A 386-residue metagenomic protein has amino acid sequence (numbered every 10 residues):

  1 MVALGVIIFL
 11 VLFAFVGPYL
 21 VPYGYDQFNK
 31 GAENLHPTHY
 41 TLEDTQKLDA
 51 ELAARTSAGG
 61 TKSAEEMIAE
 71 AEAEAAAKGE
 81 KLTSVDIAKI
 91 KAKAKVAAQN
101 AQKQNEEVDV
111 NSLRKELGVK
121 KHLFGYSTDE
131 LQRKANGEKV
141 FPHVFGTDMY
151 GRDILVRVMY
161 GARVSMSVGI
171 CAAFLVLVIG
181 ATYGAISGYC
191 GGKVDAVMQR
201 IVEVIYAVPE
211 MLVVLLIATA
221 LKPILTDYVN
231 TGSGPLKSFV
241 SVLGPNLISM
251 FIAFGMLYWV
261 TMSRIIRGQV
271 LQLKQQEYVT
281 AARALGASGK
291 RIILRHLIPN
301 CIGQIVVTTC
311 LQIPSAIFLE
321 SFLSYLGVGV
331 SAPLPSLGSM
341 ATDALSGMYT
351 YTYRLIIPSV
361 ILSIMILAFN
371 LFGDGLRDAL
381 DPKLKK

Functional and structural regions predicted by a protein language model:
M1-V176, A181, P333, M340-V360 (+4 more regions): Gly/Trp-centered helix-boundary motif
T147-K386: Alpha-helical transmembrane segments of integral membrane proteins, especially multi-pass inner/plasma-membrane
